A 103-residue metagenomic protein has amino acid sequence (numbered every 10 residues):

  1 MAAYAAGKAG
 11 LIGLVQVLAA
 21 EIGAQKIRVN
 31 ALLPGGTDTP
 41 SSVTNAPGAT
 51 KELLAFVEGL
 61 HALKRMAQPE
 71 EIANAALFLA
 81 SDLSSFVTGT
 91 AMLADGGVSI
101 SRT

Functional and structural regions predicted by a protein language model:
M1-A3, V43: Conserved catalytic loop/helix region of short-chain dehydrogenase/reductase
Y4, I12: Catalytic tyrosine of NAD(P)H-dependent dehydrogenase/reductases that use a Tyr as the general acid/base
G7, V15: Active-site helix of classical SDR
A20-A24, S85: Alpha-helical segment proximal to the catalytic Tyr-Lys
A24, G36-L60, S101-T103: A glycine/serine/threonine-rich, flexible loop-to-helix segment that serves as the NAD(P) cofactor-binding "lid"
R28-D38, A80-L83, L93-D95: Conserved SDR Rossmann-fold cofactor-binding beta-strand/turn motif
H61-I72: A conserved structural motif in NAD(P)-dependent oxidoreductases
L77, T88-T103: Short C-terminal tail/terminal secondary-structure segment of NAD(P)H-dependent dehydrogenase/reductase domains
